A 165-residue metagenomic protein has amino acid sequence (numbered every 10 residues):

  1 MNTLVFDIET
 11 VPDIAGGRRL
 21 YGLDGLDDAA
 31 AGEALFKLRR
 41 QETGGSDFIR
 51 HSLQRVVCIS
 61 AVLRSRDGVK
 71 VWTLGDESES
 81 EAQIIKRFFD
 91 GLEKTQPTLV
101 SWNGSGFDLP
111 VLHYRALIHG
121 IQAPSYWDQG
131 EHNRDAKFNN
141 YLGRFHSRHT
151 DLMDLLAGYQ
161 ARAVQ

Functional and structural regions predicted by a protein language model:
M1-G91: Conserved RNase H-like, two-metal-ion catalytic cores of nucleic-acid enzymes
M1-N2, Q54-S78, D90, K94-Q165: Metal-dependent phosphoesterase core characteristic of DEDDh/y 3'-5' exonuclease domains
